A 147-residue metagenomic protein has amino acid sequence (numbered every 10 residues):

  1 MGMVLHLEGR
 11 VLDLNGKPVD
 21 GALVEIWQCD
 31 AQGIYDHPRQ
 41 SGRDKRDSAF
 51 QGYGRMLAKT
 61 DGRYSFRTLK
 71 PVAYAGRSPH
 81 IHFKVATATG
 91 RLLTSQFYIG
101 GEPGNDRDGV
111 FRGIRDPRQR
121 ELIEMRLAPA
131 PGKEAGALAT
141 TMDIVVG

Functional and structural regions predicted by a protein language model:
M1-G147: Beta-strand-dominated extracellular/periplasmic modules and repeats in secreted or surface-exposed proteins
